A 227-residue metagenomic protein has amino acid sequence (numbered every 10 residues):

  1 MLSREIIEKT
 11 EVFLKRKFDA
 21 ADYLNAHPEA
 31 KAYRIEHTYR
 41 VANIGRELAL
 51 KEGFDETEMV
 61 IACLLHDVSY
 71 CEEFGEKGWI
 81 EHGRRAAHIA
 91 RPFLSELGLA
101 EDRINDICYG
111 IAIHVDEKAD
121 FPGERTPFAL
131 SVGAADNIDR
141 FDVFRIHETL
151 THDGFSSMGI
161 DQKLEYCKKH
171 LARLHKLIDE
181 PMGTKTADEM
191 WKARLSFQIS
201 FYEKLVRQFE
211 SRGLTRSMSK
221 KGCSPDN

Functional and structural regions predicted by a protein language model:
M1-E5, H27-F54, L65, K118-N227: Divalent metal-dependent phosphate-bond-processing catalytic cores, especially two-metal-ion Mg2+/Mn2+ enzymes that act
S3-L24, H37: Short alpha-helical hairpin
I6-F13, F54-C63: Short coil-to-beta-strand
Y23-P28, C71-E72: A short, mixed-charge helix-start or loop-turn motif at secondary-structure junctions
V41, E81-E96: An active-site-proximal "capping" alpha-helix that borders the catalytic cofactor pocket
E56-G78, H82, A86, I107-E117: His-Asp-centered metal-binding catalytic motifs of divalent-metal-dependent phosphohydrolases/nucleases
E96-E101, T151: Inter-helical turn/loop segments and adjacent helix faces that build the functional surface of alpha-helical bundle
